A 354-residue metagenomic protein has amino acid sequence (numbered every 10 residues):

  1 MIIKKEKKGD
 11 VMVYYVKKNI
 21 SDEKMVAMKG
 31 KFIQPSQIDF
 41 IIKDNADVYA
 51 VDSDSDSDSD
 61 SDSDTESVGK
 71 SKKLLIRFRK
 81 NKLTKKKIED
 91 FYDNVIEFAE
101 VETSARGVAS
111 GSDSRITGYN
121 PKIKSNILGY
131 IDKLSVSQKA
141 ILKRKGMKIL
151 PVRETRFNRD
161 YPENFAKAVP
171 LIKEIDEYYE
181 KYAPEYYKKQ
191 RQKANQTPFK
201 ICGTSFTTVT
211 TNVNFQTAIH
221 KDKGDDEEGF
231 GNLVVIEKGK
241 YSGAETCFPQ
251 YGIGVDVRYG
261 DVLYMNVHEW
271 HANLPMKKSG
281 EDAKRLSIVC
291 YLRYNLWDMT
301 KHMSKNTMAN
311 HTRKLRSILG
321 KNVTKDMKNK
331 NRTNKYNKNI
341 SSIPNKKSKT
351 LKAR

Functional and structural regions predicted by a protein language model:
M1-G229, V255, P275-R354: Fe(II)/2-oxoglutarate oxygenase catalytic core
G224-Y241: Short, conserved beta-strand element in jelly-roll/cupin
F230-N232, A244, D261, H271 (+1 more regions): Residue-level detector of short, conserved catalytic/binding motifs and their immediate flanks
I236, F248, V262-M265, P275 (+1 more regions): Ordered, helix-dominated protein-protein interaction surfaces in large eukaryotic regulatory proteins
I236-R258: A short beta-strand-loop-beta hairpin characteristic of the jelly-roll/cupin
V255-W270: Conserved metal-binding segment of the jelly-roll/cupin
